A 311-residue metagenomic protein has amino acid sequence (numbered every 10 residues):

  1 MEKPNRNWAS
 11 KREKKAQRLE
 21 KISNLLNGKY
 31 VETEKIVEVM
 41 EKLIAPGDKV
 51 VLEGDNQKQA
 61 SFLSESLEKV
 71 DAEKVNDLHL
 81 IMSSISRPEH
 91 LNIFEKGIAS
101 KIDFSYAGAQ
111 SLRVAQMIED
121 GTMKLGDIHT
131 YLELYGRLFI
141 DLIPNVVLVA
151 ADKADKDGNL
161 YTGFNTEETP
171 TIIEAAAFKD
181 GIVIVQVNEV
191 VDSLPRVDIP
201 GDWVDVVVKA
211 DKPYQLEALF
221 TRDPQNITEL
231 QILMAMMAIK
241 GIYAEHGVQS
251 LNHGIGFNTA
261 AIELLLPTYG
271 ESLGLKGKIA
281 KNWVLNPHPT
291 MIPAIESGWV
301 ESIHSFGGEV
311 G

Functional and structural regions predicted by a protein language model:
M1-G311: Conserved alpha/beta enzyme-core scaffold
